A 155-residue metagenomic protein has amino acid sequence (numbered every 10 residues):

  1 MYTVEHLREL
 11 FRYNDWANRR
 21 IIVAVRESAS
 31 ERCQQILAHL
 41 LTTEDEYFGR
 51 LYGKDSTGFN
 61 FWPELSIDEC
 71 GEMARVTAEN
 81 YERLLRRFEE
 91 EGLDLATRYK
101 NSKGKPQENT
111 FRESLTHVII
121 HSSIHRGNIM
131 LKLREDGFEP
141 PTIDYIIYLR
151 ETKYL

Functional and structural regions predicted by a protein language model:
M1-V4: Short, charged, low-complexity loops and linkers
R8-P63, K103-L155: Short, contiguous alpha-helical
S56-T97: Helix-adjacent hinge/juxtasegments
Y99-N101: A short, surface-exposed loop/turn module that caps and links secondary-structure elements
